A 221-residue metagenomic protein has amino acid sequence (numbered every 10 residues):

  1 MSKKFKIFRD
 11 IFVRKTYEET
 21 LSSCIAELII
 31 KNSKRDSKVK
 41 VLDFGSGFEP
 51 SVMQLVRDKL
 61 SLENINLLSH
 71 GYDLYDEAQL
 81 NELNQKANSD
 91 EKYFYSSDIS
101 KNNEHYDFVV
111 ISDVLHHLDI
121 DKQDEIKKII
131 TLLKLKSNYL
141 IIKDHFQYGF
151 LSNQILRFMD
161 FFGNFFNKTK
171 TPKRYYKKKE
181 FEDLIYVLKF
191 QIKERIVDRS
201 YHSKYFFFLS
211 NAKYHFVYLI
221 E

Functional and structural regions predicted by a protein language model:
M1-N32: Class I SAM-dependent methyltransferase Rossmann-like catalytic core, especially the SAM/SAH-binding loop
K38-G47: Conserved class I S-adenosyl-L-methionine
G47-K92: Class I SAM-dependent methyltransferase SAM/SAH-binding core
V110: A conserved beta-strand element that flanks and buttresses the S-adenosyl-L-methionine
D113-H117: Short catalytic micro-motifs in class I SAM-dependent methyltransferases
L118-L133: A short, conserved alpha-helix within the catalytic core of class I
K143-H202: C-terminal alpha-helical "lid/dimerization" subdomain adjacent to the S-adenosyl-L-methionine
K204-E221: Core SAM-dependent methyltransferase catalytic element
